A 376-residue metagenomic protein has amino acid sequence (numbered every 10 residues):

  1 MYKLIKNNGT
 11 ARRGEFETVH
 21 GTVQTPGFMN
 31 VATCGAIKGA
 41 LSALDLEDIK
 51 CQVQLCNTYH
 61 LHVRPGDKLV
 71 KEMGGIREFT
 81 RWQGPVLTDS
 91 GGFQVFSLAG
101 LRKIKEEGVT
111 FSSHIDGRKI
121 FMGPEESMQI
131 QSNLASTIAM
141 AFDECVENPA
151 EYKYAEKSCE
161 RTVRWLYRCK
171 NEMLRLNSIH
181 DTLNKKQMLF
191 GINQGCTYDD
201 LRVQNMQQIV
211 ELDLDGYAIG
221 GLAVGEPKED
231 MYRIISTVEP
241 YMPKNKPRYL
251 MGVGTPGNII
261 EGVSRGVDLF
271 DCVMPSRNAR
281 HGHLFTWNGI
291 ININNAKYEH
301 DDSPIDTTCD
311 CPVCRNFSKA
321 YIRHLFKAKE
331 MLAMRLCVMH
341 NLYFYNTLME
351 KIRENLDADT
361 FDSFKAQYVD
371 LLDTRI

Functional and structural regions predicted by a protein language model:
M1-E15, V23-A32, I37-A40, D143-P149 (+1 more regions): C-terminal extensions of enzymes
M1-L183, A296-E299: Non-catalytic, usually N-terminal nucleic-acid engagement modules in DNA/RNA processing proteins
V19, W287, D357: Short, ordered coil/turn segments that flank beta-strands lining enzyme active or ligand-binding pockets
G21, Q54, D89, Q131 (+5 more regions): Conserved, mostly hydrophobic/aromatic
E126, I130, K157, R161-R168 (+5 more regions): A non-catalytic, amphipathic alpha-helix used as a structural packing/dimerization or gating element in enzyme scaffolds
A135, L166, K170-M173, N177 (+4 more regions): Structural signal for hydrophobic packing residues in well-ordered secondary-structure cores of soluble enzyme domains
N148-E151, E156, G216-L222, M331-M334: Glycine- and acidic
E160-V163, E172, L176, N184 (+1 more regions): Glycine-rich phosphate/ribose-binding loops and adjacent secondary-structure elements that form binding surfaces
